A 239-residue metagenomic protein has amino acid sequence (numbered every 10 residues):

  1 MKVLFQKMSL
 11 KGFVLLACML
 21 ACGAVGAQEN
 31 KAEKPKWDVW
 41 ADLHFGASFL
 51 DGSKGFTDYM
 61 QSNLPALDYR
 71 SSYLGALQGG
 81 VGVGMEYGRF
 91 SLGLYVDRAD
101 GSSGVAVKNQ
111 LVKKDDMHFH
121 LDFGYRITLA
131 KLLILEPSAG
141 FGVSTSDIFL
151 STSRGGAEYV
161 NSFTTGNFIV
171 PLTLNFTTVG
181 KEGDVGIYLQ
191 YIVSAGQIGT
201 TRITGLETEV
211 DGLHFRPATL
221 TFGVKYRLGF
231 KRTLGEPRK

Functional and structural regions predicted by a protein language model:
M1-P35, V224, L228-F230: Bacterial Sec-dependent N-terminal signal peptides
G23-A27, N63-R70, V112-H118, I169 (+1 more regions): Short, charged, low-hydrophobicity "junction" segments
A27-S91, K225-K239: Short glycine/proline- and aromatic-enriched beta-strand/turn motifs that initiate or cap beta-hairpins
N30-A32, A66-S72, K108-V112, Y159-F163 (+1 more regions): Outer-membrane beta-barrel domain signature
H44-L50, Y95-G101, G140-S144, Q190-S194 (+1 more regions): Outer-membrane beta-barrel pore domains and translocons
S53-S62, S103-Q110, D147-A157, I198-E207 (+1 more regions): Outer-membrane beta-barrel translocator domains and adjoining extracellular loop/strand segments of Gram-negative
M85-G156, N161-V170, L174-K181, T221: Gram-negative (and chloroplast) outer-membrane scaffold detector with strong preference for beta-barrel transmembrane
F168-K239: Predominantly the C-terminal beta-signal and adjacent terminal strand-loop region of outer-membrane beta-barrel
